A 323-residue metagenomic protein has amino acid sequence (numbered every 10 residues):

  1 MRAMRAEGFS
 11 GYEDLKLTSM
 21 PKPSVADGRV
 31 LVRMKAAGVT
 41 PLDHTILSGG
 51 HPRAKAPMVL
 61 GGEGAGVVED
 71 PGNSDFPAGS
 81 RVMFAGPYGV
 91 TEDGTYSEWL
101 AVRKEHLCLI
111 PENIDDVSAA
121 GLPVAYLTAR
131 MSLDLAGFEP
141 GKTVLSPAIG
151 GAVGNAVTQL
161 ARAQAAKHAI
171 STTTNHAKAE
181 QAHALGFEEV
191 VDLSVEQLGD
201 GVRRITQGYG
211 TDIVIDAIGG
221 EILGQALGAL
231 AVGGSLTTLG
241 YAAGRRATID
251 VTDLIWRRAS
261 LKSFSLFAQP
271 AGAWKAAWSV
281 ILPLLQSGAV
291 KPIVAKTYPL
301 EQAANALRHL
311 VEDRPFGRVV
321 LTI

Functional and structural regions predicted by a protein language model:
M1, G272-I323: C-terminal hydrophobic helical "lid"/dimerization subdomain of Rossmann-like NAD(P)H-dependent oxidoreductases
P21-G38, S48-Y88: Glycine-rich beta-strand-centered segment in the early N-terminal region that forms part of a ligand/cofactor-binding
D75-F76, F138, L230: Short, well-ordered loop/turn sites that connect or cap secondary structure elements
E112-D115, G137-T143, G208-Y209: Short helix-loop-beta connector
A119-V195: Mid-domain Rossmann-like dinucleotide-binding core that forms the NAD(H)/NADP(H) cofactor-binding site
A148-I149, I218, Y241: NAD(P)H cofactor-binding loop motif with strongest signal on the N-terminal glycine-rich segment
E221-V290, I323: Glycine-rich phosphate-binding loop and adjacent beta-alpha segment of Rossmann(oid) nucleotide-cofactor-binding
